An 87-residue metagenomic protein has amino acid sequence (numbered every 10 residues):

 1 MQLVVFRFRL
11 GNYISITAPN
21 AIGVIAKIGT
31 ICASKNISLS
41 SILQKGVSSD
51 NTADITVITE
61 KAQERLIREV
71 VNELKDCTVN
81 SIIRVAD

Functional and structural regions predicted by a protein language model:
M1-D87: A conserved regulatory-domain signal marking ACT and ACT-like small-molecule sensing domains and adjacent regulatory
